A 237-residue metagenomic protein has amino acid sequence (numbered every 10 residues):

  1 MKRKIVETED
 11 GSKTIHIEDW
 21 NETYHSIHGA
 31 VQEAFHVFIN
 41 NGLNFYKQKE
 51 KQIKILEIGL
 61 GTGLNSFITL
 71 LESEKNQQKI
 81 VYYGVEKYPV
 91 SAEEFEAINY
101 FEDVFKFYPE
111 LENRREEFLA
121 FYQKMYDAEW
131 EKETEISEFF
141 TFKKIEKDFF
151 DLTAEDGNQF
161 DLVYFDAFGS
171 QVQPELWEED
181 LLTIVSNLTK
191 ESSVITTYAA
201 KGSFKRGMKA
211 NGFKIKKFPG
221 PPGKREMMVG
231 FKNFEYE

Functional and structural regions predicted by a protein language model:
M1-I53, L70-Y83, K87-F105: Rossmann-like AdoMet
G63-F67: Glycine-rich SAM-binding Motif I of class I
K87, W177, A200: Short beta->alpha hinge that forms the Motif I/post-I loop of the SAM-binding pocket
A97-D156: S-adenosyl-L-methionine
D161-E175: A short SAM/SAH-binding and catalytic strip from SAM-dependent methyltransferases
L162-Y164, E191-A199: Conserved beta-strand signature within the Rossmann-like core of class I S-adenosyl-L-methionine
E175-S192: A short glycine-rich, Lys/Arg-flanked "PGG" loop and its adjoining helix->strand segment in the class I
K201-E237: Class I S-adenosyl-L-methionine
